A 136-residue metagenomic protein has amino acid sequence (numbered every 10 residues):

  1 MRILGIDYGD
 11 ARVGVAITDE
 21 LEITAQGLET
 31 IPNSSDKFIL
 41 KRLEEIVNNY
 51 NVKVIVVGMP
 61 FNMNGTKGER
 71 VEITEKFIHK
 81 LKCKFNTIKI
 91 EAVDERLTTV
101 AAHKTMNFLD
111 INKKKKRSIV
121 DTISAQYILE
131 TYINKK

Functional and structural regions predicted by a protein language model:
R2-I3, A11-K136: Phosphate- and other anionic-substrate recognition elements at nucleic-acid/protein interfaces
D7: Conserved catalytic-loop position in the HRD/HxD motif
